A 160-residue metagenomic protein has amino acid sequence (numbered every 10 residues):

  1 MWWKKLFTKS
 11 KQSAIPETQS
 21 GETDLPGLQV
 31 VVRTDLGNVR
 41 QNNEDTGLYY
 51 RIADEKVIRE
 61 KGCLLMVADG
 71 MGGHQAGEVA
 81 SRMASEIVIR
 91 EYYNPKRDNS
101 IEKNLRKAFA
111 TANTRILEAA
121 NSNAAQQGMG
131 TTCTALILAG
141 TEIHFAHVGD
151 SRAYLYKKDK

Functional and structural regions predicted by a protein language model:
M1-K160: PP2C/PPM-type serine/threonine phosphatase catalytic domain
